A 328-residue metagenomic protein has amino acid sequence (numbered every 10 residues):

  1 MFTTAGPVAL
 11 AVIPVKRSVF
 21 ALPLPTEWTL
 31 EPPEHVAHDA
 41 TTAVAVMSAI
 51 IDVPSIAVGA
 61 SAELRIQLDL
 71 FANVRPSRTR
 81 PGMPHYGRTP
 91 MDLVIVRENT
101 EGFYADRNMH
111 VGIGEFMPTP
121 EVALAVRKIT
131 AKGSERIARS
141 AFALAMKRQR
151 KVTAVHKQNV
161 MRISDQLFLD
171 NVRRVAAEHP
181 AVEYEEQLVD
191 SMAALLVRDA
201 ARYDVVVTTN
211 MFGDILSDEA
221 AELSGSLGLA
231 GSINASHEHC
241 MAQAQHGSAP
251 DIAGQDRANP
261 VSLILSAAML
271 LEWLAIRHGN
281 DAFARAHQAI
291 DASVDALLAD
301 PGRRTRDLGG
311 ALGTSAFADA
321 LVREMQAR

Functional and structural regions predicted by a protein language model:
M1-G6, L10-P14, E115-D190, R202: Glycine-rich phosphate/diphosphate-binding loop of Rossmann-like nucleotide-binding domains
T3-V8, T26-T29, H38: Single-residue "anchor" positions within short linear motifs
V19-W28, Q166-V206, N210, D214-I215 (+1 more regions): Active-site rim loops that border cofactor/substrate pockets in soluble metabolic enzymes
L30-L124, M211: N-terminal glycine-rich phosphate/adenylate-binding segment common to multiple enzyme folds
T41-A43, S61, D69-L70, R88-D92 (+6 more regions): Short coil/turn connectors at secondary-structure junctions
N108-R148, V152, Q158-R162, N280-R285 (+1 more regions): Glycine-rich phosphate/pyrophosphate-binding loop and the adjoining helix
V197-P301: Glycine-rich phosphate/nucleotide-binding loop
